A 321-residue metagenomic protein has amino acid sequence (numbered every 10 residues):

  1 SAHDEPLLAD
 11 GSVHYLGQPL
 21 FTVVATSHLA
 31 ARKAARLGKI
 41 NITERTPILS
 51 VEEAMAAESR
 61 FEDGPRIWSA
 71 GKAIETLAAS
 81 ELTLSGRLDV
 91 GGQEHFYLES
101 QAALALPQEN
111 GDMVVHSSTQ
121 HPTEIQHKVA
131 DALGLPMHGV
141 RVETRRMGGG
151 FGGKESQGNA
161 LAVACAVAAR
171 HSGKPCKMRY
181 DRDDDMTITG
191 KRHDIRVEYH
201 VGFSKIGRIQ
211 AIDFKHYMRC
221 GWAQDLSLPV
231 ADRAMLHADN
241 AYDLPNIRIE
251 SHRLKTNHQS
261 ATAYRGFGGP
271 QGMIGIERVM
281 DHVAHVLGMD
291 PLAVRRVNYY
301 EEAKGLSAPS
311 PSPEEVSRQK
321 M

Functional and structural regions predicted by a protein language model:
S1, F21-N41, A103-M147, G152-S172 (+3 more regions): Alpha-helical support elements that line or immediately flank enzyme active sites and cofactor-binding pockets
S1-K128, G152, A238-D243, A261 (+1 more regions): Extended, polar/acidic
H3-P6, H14, A30-S50, P65 (+5 more regions): Gly/Pro-rich active-site capping loops and adjacent beta-alpha segments that organize cofactor/substrate pockets
G17-P19, E143, R182-I188: Cysteine-centered functional microenvironments
F21, F61, F96-Y97, F151 (+4 more regions): Phenylalanine-focused residue identity feature
R45, E143-R145, R179-D181: Conserved beta-strand termini and adjacent loop/short-helix elements that scaffold enzyme active sites in alpha/beta
T76-G86, H121, S156-D243, G275-R278 (+2 more regions): Cofactor-centric catalytic regions
V142-R145, K255-S260, R296-A308: Short acidic (Asp/Glu) and glycine-rich catalytic loops that position anionic groups and cofactors
